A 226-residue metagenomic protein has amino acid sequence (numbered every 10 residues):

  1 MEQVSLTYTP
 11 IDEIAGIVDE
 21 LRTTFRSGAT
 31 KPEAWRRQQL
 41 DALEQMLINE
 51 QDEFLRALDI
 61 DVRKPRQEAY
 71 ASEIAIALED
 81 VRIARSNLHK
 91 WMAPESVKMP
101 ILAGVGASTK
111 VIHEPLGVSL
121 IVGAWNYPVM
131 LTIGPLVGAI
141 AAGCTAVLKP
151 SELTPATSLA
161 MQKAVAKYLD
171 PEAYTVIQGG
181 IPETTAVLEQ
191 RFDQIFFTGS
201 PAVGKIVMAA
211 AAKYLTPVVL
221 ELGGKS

Functional and structural regions predicted by a protein language model:
M1-T109: N-terminal Rossmann-like NAD(P)+-binding subdomain of aldehyde/semialdehyde dehydrogenases
A29, L47, Q51, P150-T154 (+2 more regions): Flexible interhelical turns and helix-capping residues at alpha-helix boundaries within structured domains
T30, H113, M130-I133, P155 (+2 more regions): Glycine-rich phosphate-binding loop at the start of an alpha helix
E44-M46, A57, L78-R85, A164-Y168 (+4 more regions): Alpha-helical structural signal in soluble globular domains
N49, E53, I76, Y127 (+4 more regions): Short alpha-helical
M99-Y168, E172, L215: Conserved small-residue-rich beta-alpha loop and adjacent elements that most often cradle the phosphate/pyrophosphate
V118, Y168-S226: Conserved NAD(P)+-binding/catalytic subdomain of aldehyde/semialdehyde dehydrogenases
